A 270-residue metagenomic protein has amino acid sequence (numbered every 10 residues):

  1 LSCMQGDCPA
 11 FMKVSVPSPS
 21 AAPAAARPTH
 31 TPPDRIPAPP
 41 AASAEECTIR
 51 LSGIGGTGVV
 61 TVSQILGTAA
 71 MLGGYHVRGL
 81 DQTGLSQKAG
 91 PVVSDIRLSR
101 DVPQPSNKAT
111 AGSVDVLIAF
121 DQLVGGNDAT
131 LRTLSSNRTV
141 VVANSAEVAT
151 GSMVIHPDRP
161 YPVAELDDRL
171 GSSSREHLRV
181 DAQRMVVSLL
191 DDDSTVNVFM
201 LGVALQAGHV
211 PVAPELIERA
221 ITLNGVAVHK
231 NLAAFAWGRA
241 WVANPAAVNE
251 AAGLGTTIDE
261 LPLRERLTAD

Functional and structural regions predicted by a protein language model:
L1-P9: Cysteine-centered iron-sulfur cluster-binding motifs in ferredoxin-type domains/subunits of redox enzymes
A10-S52, T57-D270: Active-site cofactor/cluster-binding pocket
